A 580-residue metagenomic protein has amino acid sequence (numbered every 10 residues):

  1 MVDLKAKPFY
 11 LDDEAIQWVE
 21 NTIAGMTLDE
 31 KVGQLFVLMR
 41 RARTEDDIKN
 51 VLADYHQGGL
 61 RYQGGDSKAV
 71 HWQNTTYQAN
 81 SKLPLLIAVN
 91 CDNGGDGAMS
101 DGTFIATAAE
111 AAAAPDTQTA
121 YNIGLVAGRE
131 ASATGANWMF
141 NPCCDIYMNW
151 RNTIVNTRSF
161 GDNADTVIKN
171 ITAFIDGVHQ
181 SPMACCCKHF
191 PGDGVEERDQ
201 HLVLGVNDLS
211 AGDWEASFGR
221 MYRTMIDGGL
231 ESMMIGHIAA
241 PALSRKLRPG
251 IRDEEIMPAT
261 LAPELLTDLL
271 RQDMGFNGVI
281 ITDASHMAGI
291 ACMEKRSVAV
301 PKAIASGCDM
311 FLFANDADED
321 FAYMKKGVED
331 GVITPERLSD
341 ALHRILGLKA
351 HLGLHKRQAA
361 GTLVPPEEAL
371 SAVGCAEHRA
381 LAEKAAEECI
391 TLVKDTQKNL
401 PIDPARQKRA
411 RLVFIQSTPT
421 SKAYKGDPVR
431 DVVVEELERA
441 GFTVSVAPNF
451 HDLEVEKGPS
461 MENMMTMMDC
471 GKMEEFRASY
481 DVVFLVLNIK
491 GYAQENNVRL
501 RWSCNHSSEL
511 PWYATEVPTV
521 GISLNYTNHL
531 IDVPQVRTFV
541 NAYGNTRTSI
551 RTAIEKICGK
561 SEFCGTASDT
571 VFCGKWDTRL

Functional and structural regions predicted by a protein language model:
M1-D54, A262-P263, Q272, C292-L580: Preference for extracellular/luminal or secreted protein segments
V2-K7, D13-G97, C144-R158: Short, well-ordered alpha-helical
T27, A69-L83, G95-G97, D162-R337: Second-shell residues forming the walls of enzyme active-site clefts
V32-R40, G58-Y62, L85-N93, W138-P142 (+5 more regions): Hydrophobic faces of well-ordered beta-strands that scaffold small-molecule active sites in alpha/beta enzyme cores
Q34-E45, A108-N122, V203-S217, M287-E294: Active-site mouth loops of central-metabolism enzymes
L38-T44, I87-G97, N137-Y147, C187-D193 (+3 more regions): Short glycine-enriched loops at secondary-structure junctions
K49-Q63, N122-M139: Catalytic domains of carbohydrate-active enzymes, especially glycoside hydrolases
S67-P84, T117-A133, H343, G347 (+1 more regions): Active-site-adjacent structural elements in enzyme catalytic domains
